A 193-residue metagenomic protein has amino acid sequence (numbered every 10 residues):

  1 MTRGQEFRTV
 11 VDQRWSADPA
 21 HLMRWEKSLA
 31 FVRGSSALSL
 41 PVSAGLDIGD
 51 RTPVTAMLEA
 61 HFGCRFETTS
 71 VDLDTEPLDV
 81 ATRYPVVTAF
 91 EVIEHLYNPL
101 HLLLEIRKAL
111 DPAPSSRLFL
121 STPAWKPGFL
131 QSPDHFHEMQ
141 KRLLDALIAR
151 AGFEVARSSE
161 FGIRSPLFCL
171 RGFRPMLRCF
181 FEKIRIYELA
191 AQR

Functional and structural regions predicted by a protein language model:
M1-V86, F90, L100-E105, S116 (+3 more regions): Conserved N-terminal segment of class I S-adenosyl-L-methionine
E91, H95: A short His-aromatic
L96-Y97, L110-P114: Helix-to-beta-strand junctions that scaffold the AdoMet/dcAdoMet cofactor pocket in Class I SAM-dependent enzymes
K126-S132: A short acidic, helix-capping loop that chelates divalent metal ions and anchors anionic groups
R150-F153: A structural motif corresponding to the C-terminal end of an alpha-helix and its immediate exit/capping segment
